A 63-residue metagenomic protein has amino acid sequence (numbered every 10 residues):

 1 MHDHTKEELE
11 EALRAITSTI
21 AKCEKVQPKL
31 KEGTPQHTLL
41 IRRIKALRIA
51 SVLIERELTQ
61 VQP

Functional and structural regions predicted by a protein language model:
M1-K29, T59-Q60: N-terminal acidic leader/helix
I16, L40, I54-R56: N-terminal targeting/docking segments
P35-A46: Short, charged, amphipathic alpha-helical segments
K45-Q62: Amphipathic alpha-helical coiled-coil segments
